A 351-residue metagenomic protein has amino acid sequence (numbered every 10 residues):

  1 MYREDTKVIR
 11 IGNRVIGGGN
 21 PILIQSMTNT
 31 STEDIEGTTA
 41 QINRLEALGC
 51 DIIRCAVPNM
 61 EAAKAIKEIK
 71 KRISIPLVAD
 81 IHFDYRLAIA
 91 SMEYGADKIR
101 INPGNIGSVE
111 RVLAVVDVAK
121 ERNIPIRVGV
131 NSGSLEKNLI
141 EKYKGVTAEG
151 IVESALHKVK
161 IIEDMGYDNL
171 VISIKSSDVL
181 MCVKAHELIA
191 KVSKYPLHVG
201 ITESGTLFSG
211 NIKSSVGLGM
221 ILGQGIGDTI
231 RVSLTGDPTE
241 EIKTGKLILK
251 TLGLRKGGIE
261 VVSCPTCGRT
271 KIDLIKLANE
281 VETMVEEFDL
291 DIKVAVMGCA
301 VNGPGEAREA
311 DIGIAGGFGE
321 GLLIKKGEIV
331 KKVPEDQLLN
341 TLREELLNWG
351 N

Functional and structural regions predicted by a protein language model:
M1-M27, K120, T283: N-terminal amphipathic alpha-helix/helix-capping segment at the start of soluble metabolic enzymes
G19-G37, A56, I75-F83, L139-V152 (+1 more regions): Active-site mouth loops of central-metabolism enzymes
I22-T28, I53-C55, L77-I81, I99-I101 (+6 more regions): Hydrophobic faces of well-ordered beta-strands that scaffold small-molecule active sites in alpha/beta enzyme cores
N29, D34-I35, E46-I69, R100-S108 (+1 more regions): Glycine-rich, proline-tolerant flexible connector loops at the mouths of alpha/beta enzymes
M60-I81, A114-I126, H186-L197, V281-T283: Alpha-helix-loop-beta-strand connector modules within alpha/beta enzyme cores
R72-I75, E93-I99, K120-N123, A190-L197 (+3 more regions): Glycine-enriched alpha-helix->loop->beta-strand junction motifs that scaffold or abut catalytic
R86-R127: Hydrophobic or amphipathic alpha-helical targeting/insertion segments
N131, L139-V285: Catalytic alpha/beta core domains of metabolic enzymes, predominantly
